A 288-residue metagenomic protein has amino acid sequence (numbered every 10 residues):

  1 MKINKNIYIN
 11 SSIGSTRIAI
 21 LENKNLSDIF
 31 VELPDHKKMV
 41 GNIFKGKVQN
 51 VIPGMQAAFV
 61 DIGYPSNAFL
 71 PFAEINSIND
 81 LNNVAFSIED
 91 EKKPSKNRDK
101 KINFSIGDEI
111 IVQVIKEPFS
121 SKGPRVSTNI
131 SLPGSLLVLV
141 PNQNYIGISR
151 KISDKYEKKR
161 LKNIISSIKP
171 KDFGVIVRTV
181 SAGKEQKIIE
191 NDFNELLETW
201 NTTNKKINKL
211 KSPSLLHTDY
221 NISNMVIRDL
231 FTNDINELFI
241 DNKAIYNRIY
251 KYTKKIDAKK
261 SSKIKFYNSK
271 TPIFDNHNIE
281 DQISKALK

Functional and structural regions predicted by a protein language model:
M1-K288: DE-rich acidic low-complexity regions and acidic surface loops
